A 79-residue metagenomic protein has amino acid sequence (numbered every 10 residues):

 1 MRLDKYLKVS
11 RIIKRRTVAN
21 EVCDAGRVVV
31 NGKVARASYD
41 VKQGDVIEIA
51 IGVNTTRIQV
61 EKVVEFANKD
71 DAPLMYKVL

Functional and structural regions predicted by a protein language model:
M1-Q43: A basic, amphipathic helix-loop patch mediating RNA/tRNA/ribosome contacts
V53-L79: C-terminal structural segments of small proteins and small subunits
